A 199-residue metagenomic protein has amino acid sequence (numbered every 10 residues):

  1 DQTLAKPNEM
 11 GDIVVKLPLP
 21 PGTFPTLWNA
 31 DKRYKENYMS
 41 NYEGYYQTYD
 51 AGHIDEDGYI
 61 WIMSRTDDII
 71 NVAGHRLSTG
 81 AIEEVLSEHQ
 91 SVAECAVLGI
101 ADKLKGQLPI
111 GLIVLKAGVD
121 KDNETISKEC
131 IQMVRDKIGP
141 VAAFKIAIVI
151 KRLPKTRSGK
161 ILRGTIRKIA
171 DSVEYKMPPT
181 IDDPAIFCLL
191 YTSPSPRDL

Functional and structural regions predicted by a protein language model:
D1, D55, K155-T156: Short, acidic, Ser/Thr-enriched surface-loop or helix-capping motifs
L4, E9, V15-P20, R33-E36 (+5 more regions): AMP-binding/adenylate-forming catalytic core of the ANL superfamily
G22-A30: Cytochrome P450 core scaffold surrounding the K-helix E-X-X-R motif and the conserved "meander" helix-loop region
L77, L153, P196: Hydrophobic pocket-lining residues within nucleotide cofactor-binding pockets
A147-R157: Short proline/glycine- and acidic-rich turn/helix-capping motifs at secondary-structure junctions
D171-T180: A short, polar/charged loop-to-alpha-helix boundary motif
Y191-L199: Single conserved hydrophobic/aromatic residue that forms the stacking wall/gate of nucleotide- or nucleobase-binding
